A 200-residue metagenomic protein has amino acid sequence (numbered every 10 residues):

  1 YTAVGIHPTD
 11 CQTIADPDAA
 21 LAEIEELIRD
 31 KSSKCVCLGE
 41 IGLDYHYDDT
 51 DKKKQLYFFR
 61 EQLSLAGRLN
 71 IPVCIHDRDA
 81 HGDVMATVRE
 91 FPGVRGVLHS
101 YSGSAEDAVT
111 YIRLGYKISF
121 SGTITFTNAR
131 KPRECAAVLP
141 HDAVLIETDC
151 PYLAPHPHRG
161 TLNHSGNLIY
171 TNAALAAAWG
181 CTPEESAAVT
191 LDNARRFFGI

Functional and structural regions predicted by a protein language model:
Y1-P72, L114-K117, G122-T127: Active-site gating/metal-coordination segments in enzymes
T2, E40, A66, H99 (+5 more regions): Conserved, mostly hydrophobic/aromatic
A15-P17, D77-P92, V97-L98, S104-I112 (+1 more regions): Distinct, well-ordered alpha-helical segments
S32-S33, R68, E90-V94, L114 (+2 more regions): Short helix-capping segments at alpha-helix termini
C37, V73, G96, V144-I146: Residue-level marker for buried hydrophobic side chains located in beta-strands that build the well-ordered beta-sheet
G39, D142-H164, S186: Short acidic/histidine-rich active-site segments
D48, V84-M85, A108, P132-A136 (+1 more regions): Histidine/acidic-residue-rich catalytic or RNA/ligand-binding cores of hydrolases and nuclease-related proteins
L65, N167-I200: Mid-to-C-terminal alpha-helical segments outside catalytic/metal-binding sites
